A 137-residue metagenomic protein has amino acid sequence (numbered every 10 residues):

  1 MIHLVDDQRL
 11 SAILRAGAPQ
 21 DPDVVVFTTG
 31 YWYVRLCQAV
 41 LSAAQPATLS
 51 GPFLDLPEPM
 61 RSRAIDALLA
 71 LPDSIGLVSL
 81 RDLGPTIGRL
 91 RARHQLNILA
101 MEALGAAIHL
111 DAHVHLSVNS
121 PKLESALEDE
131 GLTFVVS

Functional and structural regions predicted by a protein language model:
M1-Q20, V25-V34: Metal-dependent nucleic-acid phosphoesterase active-site entry motif
I2, T29, Y33, S42 (+2 more regions): Acidic, PIN/NYN-like endoribonuclease modules and their adjacent C-terminal/linker elements
D7, L99-E102: Conserved glycosyltransferase catalytic-site signature
A12-L14, A39, A126: Residues that scaffold the ATP/ADP-binding catalytic core of kinase and kinase-like folds
A18-P19, I65, L104, E124: Short amphipathic alpha-helical segments and helix-helix/interface helices
V25, S74-G76, T133: Conserved beta-strand segments of alpha/beta enzyme cores
G30-Q95, I108-L110: PIN-domain endoribonuclease scaffold, especially VapC-family toxins
D82, I98, V118-N119: Residue-level recognition of alpha-helix initiation/capping sites
